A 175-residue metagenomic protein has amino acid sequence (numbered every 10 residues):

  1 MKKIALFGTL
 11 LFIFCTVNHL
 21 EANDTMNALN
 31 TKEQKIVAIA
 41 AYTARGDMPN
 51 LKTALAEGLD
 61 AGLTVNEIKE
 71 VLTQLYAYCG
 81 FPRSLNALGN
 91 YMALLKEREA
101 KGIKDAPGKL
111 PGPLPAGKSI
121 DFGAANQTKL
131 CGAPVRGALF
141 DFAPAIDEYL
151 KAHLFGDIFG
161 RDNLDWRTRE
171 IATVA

Functional and structural regions predicted by a protein language model:
M1-I4: Positively charged n-region of N-terminal signal peptides that target proteins for export
G8-T16: Bacterial N-terminal signal peptides
L20-K32, A44-A61, V65-E67, A77 (+1 more regions): Acidic, glycine/proline-rich low-complexity segments that act as flexible tails and inter-domain linkers
E33-R45, R169-A175: Amphipathic, charged-and-aliphatic alpha-helical interface segments that function as noncatalytic docking
A56, K69-T73, I171: Beta-strand segments within the central parallel beta-sheet cores of soluble alpha/beta enzyme folds
